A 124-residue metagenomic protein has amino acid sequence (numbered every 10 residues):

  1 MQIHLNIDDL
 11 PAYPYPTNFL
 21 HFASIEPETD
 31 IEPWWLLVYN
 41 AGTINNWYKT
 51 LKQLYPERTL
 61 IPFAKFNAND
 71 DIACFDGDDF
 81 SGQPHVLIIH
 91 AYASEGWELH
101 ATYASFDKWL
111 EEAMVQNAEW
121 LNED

Functional and structural regions predicted by a protein language model:
M1-D79, W120-N122: A surface-exposed partner-binding patch
I31, V38, V86-I89, V115: Extended aliphatic helical segments
D76-W97: Intrinsically disordered, low-complexity regulatory segments enriched in Ser/Thr/Pro and charged residues
H90-L121: Compact, glycine/acidic-enriched structural inserts
